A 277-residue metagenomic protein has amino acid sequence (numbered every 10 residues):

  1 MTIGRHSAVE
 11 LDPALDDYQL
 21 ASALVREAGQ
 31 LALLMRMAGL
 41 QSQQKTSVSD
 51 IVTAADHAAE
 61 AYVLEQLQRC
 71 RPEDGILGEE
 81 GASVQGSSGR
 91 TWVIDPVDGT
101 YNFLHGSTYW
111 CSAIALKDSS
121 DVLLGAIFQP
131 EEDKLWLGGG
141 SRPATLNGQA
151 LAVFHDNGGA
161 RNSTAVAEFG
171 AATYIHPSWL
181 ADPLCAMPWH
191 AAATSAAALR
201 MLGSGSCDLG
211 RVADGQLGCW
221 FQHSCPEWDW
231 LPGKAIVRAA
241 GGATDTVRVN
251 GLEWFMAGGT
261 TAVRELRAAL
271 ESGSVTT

Functional and structural regions predicted by a protein language model:
M1-Q19, A150, N157, N162-S163 (+1 more regions): Short, low-complexity, intrinsically disordered N-terminal peptides in bacterial proteins
M1-V97: N-terminal subdomain of lithium-sensitive/metallo-dependent phosphomonoesterases centered on the IMPase/IPPase/PAP
A32, D56, L67, T100 (+5 more regions): Residue-level signal for inorganic ion chemistry
V48, E132, N250-L252: Short acidic/glycine-enriched loop/turn segments that link adjacent beta-strands
D56, E79, D95-D98, N102 (+3 more regions): Acidic active-site catalytic centers that drive phospho-/nucleotidyl reactions and related ester hydrolyses
G86-N147, A171: DPxDG-like acidic metal-binding loop motif
P143-L146, A150-A152, A262-E265: Short helix-loop capping/hinge motifs at secondary-structure junctions, enriched in acidic/polar residues
N157-T277: An extended, acidic
